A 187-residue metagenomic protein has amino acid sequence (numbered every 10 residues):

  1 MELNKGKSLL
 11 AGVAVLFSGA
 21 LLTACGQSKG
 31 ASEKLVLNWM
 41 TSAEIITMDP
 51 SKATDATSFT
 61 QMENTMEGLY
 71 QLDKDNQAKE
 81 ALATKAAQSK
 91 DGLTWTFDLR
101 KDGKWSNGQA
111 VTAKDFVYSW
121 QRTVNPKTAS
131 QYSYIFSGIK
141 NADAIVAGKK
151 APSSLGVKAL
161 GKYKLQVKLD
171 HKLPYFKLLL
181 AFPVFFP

Functional and structural regions predicted by a protein language model:
E2-A11: Bacterial N-terminal signal peptides that target proteins for export
L22-A24: C-terminal motif of bacterial Sec signal peptides marking the signal peptidase cleavage site
G26-S28: Bacterial signal peptide processing site
E33-I46, T84, T94-F97, F116-S119 (+1 more regions): Short, well-ordered beta-strand elements
T41-K90: N-terminal lobe/hinge region of extracytoplasmic solute-binding protein
Q61-N64, Q77, A81, V111 (+5 more regions): Extracytoplasmic/secreted proteins, especially bacterial periplasmic and envelope-associated proteins
K85-Y132: Aromatic- and charge-enriched surface segment that lines or borders ligand/interaction sites
Y132-P187: Surface-exposed binding/hinge segments that line and control ligand-binding clefts or catalytic entry sites
